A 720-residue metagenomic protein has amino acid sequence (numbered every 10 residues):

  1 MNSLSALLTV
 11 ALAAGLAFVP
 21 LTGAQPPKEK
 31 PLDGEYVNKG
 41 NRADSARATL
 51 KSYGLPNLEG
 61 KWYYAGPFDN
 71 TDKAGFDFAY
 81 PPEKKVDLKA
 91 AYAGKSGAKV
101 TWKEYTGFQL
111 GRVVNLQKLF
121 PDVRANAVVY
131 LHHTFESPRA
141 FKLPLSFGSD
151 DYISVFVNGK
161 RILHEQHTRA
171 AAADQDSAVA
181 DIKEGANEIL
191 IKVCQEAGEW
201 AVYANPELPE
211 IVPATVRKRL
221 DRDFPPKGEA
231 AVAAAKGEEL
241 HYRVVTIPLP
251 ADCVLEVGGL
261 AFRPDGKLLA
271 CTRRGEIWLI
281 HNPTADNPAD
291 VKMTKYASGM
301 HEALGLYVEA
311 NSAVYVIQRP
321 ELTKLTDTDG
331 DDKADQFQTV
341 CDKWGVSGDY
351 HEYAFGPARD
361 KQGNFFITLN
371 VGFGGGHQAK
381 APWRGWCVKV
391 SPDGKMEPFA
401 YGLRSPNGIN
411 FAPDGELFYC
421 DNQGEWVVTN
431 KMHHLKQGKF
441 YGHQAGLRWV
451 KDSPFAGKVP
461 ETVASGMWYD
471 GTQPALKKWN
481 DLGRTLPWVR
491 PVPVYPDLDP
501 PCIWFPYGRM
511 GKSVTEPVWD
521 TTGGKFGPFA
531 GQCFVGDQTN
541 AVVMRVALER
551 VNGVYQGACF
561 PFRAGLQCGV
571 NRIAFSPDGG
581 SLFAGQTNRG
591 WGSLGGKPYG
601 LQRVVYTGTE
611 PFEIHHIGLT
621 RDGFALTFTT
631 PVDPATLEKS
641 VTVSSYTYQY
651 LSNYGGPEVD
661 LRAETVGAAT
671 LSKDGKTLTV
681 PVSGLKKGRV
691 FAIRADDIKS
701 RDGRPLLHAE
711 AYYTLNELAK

Functional and structural regions predicted by a protein language model:
T9-V19: Bacterial N-terminal signal peptides
Q25-L116, L190-D223: Accessory carbohydrate-binding/adhesion or oligomerization-edge regions at the termini of glycan-active proteins
L131-K142, V179-E184, V518-G523: Extracellular and analogous surface-interaction loops
S137, F141-V157, I189: Aromatic-lined ligand-binding clefts that engage carbohydrates, nucleic acids, or primary amines
F141-L143, D622-L626: Structural beta-strand segments of beta-rich domains
V157-N205: Beta-strand-rich ligand-recognition modules
T215-P611, H615-H616, T620, P634: Beta-propeller domains with acidic blade repeats across secreted/periplasmic ectodomains and cytosolic WD/CNH propellers
T627-A668, I693-R701, A709-Y713: Short, surface-exposed alpha-helix to beta-strand junction/turn motifs within ectodomains of secreted and cell-envelope
